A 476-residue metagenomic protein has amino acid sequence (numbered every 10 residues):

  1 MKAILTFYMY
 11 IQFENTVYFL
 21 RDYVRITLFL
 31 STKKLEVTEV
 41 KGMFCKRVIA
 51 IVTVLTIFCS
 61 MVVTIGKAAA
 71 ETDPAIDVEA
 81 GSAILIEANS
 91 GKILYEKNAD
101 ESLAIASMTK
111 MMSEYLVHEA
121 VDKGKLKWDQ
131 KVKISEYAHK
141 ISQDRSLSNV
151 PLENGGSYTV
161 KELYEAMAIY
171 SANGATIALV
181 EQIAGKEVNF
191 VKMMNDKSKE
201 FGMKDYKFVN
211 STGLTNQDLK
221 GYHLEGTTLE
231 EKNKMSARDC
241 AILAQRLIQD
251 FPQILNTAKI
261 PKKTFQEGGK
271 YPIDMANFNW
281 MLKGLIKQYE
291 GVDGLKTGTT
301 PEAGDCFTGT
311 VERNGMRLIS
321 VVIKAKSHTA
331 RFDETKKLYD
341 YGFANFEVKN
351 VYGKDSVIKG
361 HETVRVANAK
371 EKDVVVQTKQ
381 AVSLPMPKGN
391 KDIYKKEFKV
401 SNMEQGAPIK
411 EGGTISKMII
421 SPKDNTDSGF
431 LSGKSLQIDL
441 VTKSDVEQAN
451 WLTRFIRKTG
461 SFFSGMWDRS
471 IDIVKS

Functional and structural regions predicted by a protein language model:
L5-Y8, F19-Y23, L30: Short hydrophobic targeting helices and cationic amphipathic motifs that mediate membrane/organellar targeting
T16, Y23, E36-E39, I51-T53 (+1 more regions): Detector for intrinsically disordered, low-structure N-terminal pre-sequences
F29-V48: Bacterial Sec-dependent N-terminal signal peptides
M43-A68: Sec-dependent N-terminal signal peptides of Gram-positive bacterial secreted proteins and lipoproteins
I65-R238, I248-F251: Active-site-adjacent loops and short helices of periplasmic peptidoglycan-processing enzymes
K220-G221, T228-S476: Domain-terminus/edge residues, biased toward the C-terminal soluble/receptor-binding domains of extracytoplasmic
